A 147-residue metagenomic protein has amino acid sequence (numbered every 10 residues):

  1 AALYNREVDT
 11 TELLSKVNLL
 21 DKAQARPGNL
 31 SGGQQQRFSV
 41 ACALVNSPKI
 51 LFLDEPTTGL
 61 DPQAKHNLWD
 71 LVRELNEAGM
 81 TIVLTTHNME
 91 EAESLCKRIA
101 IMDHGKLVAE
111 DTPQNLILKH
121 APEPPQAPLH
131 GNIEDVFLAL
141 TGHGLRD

Functional and structural regions predicted by a protein language model:
A2-K22: Conserved ABC ATPase "signature" region
R26-L30: Conserved ABC ATPase signature
V40: Hydrophobic anchor residue at the start of the ABC signature
S47: Conserved catalytic motifs of ABC-family nucleotide-binding domains
L51-D54: Catalytic Walker B motif of ABC-type/P-loop ATPase nucleotide-binding domains
E110-D111: ABC ATPase "signature
